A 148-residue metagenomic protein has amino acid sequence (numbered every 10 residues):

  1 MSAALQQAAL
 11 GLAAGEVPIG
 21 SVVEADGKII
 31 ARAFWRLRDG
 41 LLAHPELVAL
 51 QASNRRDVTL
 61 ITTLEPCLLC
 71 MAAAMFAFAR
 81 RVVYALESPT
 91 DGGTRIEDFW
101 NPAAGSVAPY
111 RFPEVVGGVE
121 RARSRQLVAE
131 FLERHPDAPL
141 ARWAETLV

Functional and structural regions predicted by a protein language model:
M1, R38-A43: Active-site metal-coordination segments of metallo-dependent hydrolases
M1-G11, A73-V148: Zinc-dependent deaminase
A4, A8-G11, S21, A31 (+3 more regions): Small-residue (primarily alanine) positions within well-ordered alpha-helices, especially packing/interaction faces
A14-P18: Short, flexible loop/turn motifs enriched in small residues
I19-G27: Short beta-strand scaffold segments in enzyme catalytic cores
V22, T59-I61, R81-V83: A structural signal for isolated positions on well-ordered beta-strands in alpha/beta enzyme cores
I30-L37, E114: Short beta->alpha transition motifs characteristic of CBS
L42-F76: Short HxH-centered metal-ligating active-site micro-motif
